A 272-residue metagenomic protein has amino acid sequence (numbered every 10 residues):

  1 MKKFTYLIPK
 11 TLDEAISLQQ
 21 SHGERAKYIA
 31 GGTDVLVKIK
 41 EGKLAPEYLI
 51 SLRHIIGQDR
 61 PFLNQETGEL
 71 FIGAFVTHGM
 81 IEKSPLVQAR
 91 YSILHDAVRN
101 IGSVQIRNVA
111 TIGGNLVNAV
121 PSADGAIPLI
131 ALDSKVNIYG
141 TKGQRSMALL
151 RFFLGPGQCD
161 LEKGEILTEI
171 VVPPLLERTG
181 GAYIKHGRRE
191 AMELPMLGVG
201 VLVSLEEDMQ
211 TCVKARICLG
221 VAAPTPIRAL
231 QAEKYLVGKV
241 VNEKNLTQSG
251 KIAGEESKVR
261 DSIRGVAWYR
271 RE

Functional and structural regions predicted by a protein language model:
M1-E272: C-terminal structural segment of proteins
